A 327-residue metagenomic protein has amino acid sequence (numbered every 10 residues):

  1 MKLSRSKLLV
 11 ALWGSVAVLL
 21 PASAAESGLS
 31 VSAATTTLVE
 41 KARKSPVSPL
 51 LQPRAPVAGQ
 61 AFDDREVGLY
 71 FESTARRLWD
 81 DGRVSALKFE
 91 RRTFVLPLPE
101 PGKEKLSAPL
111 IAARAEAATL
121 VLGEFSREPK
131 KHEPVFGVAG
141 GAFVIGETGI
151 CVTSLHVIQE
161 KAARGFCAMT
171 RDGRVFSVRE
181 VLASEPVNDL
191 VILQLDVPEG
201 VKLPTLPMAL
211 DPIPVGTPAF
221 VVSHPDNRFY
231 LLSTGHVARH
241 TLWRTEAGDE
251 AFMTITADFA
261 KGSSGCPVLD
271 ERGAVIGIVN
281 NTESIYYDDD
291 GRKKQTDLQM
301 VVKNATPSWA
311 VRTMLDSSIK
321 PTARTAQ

Functional and structural regions predicted by a protein language model:
K2-V10: Bacterial N-terminal signal peptides that target proteins for export
V10-L19: Bacterial N-terminal signal peptides
L20-A24: Sec/Tat signal peptide C-region and signal peptidase I cleavage site
L29-G82, A86, P198-L203, V275-Q327: C-terminal cap/linker of serine protease catalytic domains
L78-L106: Long amphipathic alpha-helical scaffold segments
E116-V135, V175, V191, D196-T205 (+1 more regions): Active-site region of chymotrypsin-like
A117-R164, L269: Catalytic histidine site
R127, G146-V222, N227-Y230, K320-A326: Conserved active-site neighborhood of the chymotrypsin/trypsin-like protease fold
